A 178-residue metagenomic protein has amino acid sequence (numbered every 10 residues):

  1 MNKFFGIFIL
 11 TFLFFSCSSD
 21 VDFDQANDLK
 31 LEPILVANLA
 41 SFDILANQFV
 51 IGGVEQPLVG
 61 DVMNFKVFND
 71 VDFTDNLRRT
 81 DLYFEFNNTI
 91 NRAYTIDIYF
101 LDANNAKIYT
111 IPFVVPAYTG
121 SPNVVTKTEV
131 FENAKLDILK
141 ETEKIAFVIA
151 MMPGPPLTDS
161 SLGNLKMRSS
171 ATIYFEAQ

Functional and structural regions predicted by a protein language model:
N2-G6, C17-Q178: Extracellular/secretory-pathway and virion-surface proteins
